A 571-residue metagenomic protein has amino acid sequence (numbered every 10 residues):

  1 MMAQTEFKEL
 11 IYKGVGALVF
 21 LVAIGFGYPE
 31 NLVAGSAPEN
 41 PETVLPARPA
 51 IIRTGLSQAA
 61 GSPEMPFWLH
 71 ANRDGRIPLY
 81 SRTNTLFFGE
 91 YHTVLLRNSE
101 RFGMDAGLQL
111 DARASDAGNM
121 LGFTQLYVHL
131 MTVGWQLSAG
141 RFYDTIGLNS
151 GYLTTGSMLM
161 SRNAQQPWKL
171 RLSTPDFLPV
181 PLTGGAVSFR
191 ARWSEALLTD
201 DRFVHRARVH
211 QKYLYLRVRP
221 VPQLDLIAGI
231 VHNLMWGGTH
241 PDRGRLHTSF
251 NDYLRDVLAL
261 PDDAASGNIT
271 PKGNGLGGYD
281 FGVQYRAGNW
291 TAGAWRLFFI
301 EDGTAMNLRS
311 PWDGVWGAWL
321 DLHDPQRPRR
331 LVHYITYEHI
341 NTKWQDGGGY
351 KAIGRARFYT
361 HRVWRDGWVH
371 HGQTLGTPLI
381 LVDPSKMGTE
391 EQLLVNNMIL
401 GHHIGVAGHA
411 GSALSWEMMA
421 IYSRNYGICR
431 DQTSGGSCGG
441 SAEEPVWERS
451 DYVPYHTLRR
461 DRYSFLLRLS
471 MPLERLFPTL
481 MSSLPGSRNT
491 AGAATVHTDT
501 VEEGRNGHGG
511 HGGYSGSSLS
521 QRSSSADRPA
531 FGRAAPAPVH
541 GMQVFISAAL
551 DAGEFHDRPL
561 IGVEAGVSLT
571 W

Functional and structural regions predicted by a protein language model:
L32-D144, M160, Q166-F177, V187-F189 (+3 more regions): Beta-barrel outer-membrane channel/assembly domains of diderm bacteria
P38-I51, T93-D105, M131-S138, F177-F189 (+6 more regions): Short loop/turn motifs that connect adjacent beta-strands in outer-membrane beta-barrel proteins
I52-L56, A106-L108, L137-A139, F189-W193 (+8 more regions): Membrane-embedded beta-strand positions of outer-membrane beta-barrel proteins
L56-E64, T93, L110-D116, T132-G134 (+12 more regions): Transmembrane beta-strands of outer-membrane beta-barrel pores
E64-A71, A117-L121, N149-G156, D200-V209 (+5 more regions): Outer-membrane beta-barrel translocator domains and adjoining extracellular loop/strand segments of Gram-negative
A71-I77, Q109-R113, T155-M160, L198-F203 (+6 more regions): Extracellular loop and loop/strand-boundary signature of outer-membrane beta-barrel proteins
T145-D242: Internal, well-ordered domain-core segments that constitute the primary functional module of diverse proteins
G267-Y279, Q284-G486, D527, F531-W571: Outer-membrane beta-barrel pore domains
